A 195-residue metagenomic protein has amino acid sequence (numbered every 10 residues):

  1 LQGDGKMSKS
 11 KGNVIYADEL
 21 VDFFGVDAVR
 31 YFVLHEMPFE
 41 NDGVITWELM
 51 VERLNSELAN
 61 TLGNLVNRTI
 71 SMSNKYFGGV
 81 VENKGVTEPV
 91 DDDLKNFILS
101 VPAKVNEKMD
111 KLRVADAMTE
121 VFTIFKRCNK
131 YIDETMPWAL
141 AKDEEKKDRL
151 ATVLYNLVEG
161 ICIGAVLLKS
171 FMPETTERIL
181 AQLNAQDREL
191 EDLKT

Functional and structural regions predicted by a protein language model:
L1-P89, Q186-K194: Catalytic adenosine-cofactor/nucleotide-binding cores of aminoacyl-tRNA synthetases and other
K9, L20-V21, M50-T61, V86 (+4 more regions): Secondary-structure capping and boundary motifs in well-ordered enzyme cores
L34, G78, A103, E107-D110 (+1 more regions): Generic surface-pattern signal
D42-W47, L99-E107: Short, charged/polar, low-complexity loop and linker segments that flank or interrupt alpha-helical bundles
G43, E107, K111-R113, F122-T195: Basic, alpha-helical terminal appendages of large translation-related enzymes
V66-V105, N129-K146: Conserved, charged catalytic cores of large soluble enzymes
